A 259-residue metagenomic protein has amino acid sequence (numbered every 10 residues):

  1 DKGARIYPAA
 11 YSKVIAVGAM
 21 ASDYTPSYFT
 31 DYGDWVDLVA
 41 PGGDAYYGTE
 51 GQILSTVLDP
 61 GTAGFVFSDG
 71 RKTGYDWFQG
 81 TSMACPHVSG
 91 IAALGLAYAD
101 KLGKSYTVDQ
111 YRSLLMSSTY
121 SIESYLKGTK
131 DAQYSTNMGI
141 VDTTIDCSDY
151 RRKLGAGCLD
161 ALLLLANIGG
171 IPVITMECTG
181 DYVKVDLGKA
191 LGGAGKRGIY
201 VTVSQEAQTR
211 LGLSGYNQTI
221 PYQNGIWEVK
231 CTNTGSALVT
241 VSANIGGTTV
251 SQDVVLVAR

Functional and structural regions predicted by a protein language model:
D1-V57, Y111-Y120: Catalytic-core segments of hydrolase enzymes
R5, V14, P26, C85-A92 (+3 more regions): Extracytoplasmic/secreted envelope proteins and their assembly/folding machinery, especially bacterial periplasmic
M20, F29, L38, D76 (+2 more regions): Short glycine- and Lys/Arg-enriched binding-loop motifs that mark or flank ligand-binding interfaces
G43-D149: Hydrolase catalytic cores
G80-S82, G155, D160, G193: Residue-level detector of functionally special positions within alpha-helical transmembrane segments of multi-pass
Y150, C158-T175: Secreted peptidase-domain scaffold signal
G170-R259: Extracytoplasmic soluble-region selector
